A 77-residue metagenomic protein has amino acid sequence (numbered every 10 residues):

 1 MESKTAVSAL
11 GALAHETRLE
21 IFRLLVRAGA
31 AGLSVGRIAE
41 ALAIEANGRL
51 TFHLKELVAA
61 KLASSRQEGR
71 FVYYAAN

Functional and structural regions predicted by a protein language model:
K4, S8-G48, A60, E68-N77: N-terminal helix-turn-helix DNA-binding core of bacterial DNA-binding proteins
T51-K55: Short, hydrophobic-biased segments on the C-terminal half of alpha helices that form "recognition helices"
